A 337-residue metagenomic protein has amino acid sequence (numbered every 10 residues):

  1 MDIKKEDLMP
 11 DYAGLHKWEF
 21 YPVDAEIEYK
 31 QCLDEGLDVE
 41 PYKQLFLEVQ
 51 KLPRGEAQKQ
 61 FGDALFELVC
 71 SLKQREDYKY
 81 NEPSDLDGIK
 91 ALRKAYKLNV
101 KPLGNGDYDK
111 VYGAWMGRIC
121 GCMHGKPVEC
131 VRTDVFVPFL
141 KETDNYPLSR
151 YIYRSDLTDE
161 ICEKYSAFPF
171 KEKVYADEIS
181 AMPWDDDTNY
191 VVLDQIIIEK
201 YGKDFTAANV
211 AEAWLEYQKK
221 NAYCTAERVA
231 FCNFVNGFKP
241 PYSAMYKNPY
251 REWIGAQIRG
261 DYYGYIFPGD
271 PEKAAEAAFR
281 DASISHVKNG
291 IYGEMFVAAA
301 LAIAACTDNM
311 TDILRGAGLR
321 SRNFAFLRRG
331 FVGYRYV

Functional and structural regions predicted by a protein language model:
M1-K79: Long, charge-dense tracts
E56-Y108: Long amphipathic alpha-helical scaffold segments
A64, L68, K110, A114 (+13 more regions): Generic, well-ordered alpha-helical scaffold segments in large soluble proteins
L92-G104, E227-I254, G260-S285, G290 (+1 more regions): Accessory "access/gating" subregions that flank catalytic or transport cores
V111-C130, M182-Y190, E252-R259, G290: Conserved phosphate/anionic-ligand binding catalytic regions in large, soluble enzymes, centered on
C130-S166: Active-site-surrounding "flap" and adjacent substrate/cofactor-binding loops of secreted or lumenal enzymes, prototyped
T158-W184: Aromatic/His-enriched, Gly/Pro-containing loop or helix-boundary segments that lie immediately adjacent to catalytic
V174-V210, W214-K219, Y223: Aromatic-rich carbohydrate-recognition surfaces in CAZymes
